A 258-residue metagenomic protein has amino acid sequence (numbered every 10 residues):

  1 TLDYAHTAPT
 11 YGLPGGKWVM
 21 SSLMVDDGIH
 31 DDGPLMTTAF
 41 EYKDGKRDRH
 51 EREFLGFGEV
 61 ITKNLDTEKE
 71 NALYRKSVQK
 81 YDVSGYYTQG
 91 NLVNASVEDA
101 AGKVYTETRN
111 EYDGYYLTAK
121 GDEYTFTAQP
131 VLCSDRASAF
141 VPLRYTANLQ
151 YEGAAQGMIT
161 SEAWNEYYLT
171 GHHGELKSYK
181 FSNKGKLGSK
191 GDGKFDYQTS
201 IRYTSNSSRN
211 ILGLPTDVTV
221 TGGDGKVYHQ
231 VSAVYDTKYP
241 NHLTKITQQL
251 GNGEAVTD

Functional and structural regions predicted by a protein language model:
T1-D258: Non-catalytic interaction/targeting regions
